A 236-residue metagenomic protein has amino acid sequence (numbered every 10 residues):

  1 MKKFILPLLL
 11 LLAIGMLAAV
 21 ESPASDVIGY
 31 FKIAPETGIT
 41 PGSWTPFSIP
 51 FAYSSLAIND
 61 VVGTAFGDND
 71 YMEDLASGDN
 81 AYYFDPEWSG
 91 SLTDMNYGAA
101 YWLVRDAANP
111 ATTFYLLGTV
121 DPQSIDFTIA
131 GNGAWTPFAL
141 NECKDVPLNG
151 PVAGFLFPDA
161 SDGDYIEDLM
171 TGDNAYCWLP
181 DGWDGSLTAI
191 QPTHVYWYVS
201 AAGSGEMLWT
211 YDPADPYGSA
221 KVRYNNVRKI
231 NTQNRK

Functional and structural regions predicted by a protein language model:
M1-F4: Positively charged n-region of N-terminal signal peptides that target proteins for export
L6-P7, T232: General helical structural elements
P7-M16: Bacterial N-terminal signal peptides
V20-K236: N-terminal exported-region signature
